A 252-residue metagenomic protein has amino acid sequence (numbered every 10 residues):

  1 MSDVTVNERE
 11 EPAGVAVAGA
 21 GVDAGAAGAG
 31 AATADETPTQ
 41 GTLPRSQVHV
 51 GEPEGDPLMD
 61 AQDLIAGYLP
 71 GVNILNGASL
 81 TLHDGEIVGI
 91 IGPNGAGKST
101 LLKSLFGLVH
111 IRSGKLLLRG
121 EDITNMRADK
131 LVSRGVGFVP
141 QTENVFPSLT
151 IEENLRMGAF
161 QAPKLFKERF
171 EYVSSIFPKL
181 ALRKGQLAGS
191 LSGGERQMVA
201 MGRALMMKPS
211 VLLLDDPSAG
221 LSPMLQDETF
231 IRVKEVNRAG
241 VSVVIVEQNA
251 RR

Functional and structural regions predicted by a protein language model:
D3-V4, A18, D35, G41-R252: Glycine-rich phosphate-binding loops of nucleotide-dependent enzymes
N7-A34: N-terminal intrinsically disordered, low-complexity tails
